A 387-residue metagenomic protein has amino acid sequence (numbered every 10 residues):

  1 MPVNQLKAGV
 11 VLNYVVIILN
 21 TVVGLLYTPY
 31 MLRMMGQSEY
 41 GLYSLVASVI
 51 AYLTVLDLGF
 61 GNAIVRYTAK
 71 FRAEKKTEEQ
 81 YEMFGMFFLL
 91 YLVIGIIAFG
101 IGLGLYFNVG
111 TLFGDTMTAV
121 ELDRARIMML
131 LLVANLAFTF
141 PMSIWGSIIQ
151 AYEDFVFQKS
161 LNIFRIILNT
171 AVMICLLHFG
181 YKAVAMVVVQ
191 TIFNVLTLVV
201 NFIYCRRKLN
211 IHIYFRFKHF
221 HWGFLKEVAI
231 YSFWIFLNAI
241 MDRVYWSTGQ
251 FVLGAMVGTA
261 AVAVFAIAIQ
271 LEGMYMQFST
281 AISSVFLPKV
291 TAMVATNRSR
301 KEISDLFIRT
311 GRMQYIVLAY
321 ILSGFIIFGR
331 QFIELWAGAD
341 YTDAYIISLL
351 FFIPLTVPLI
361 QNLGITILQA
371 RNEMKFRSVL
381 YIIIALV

Functional and structural regions predicted by a protein language model:
M1-L6, A183, N201-W246, K289-K301 (+1 more regions): Interhelical loop/hinge segments that connect adjacent transmembrane helices in multipass membrane
M1-V23, E78-G85, L89, D123-A125 (+3 more regions): N-terminal membrane topogenesis motif
P2-V3, G104-N108, S147, L176-F179 (+4 more regions): C-terminal transmembrane helix end/exit motif
V16, N20-G24, T28, V46-T54 (+11 more regions): Short runs within selected transmembrane alpha-helices of multi-pass transporters and secretion channels
T28-A51, M83, A183-V188, G223-Y231 (+3 more regions): Interfacial/gating helices of multi-pass transporter permease domains
L58-E74, A151, N210, A268 (+3 more regions): Helix-loop junctions and terminal segments of transmembrane helices in multi-pass membrane transport/translocation
M86-G114, I174-C175, F179, S279 (+1 more regions): Alpha-helical transmembrane segments of multi-pass membrane transport and lipid-handling proteins
F87-V133, V184-R206, I269, M313-I326: Short alpha-helical transmembrane segments in multi-pass integral membrane proteins
